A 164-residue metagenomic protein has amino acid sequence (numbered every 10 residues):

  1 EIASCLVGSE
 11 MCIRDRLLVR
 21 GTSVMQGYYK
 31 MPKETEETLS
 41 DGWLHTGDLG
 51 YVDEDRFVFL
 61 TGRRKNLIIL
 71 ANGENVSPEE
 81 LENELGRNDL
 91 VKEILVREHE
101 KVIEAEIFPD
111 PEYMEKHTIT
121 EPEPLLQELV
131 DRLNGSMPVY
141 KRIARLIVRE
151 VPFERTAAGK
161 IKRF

Functional and structural regions predicted by a protein language model:
E1-G8, I13: Single conserved hydrophobic/aromatic residue that forms the stacking wall/gate of nucleotide- or nucleobase-binding
S4, Y51-V52, P138: Membrane-embedded alpha-helical bundles of multi-pass transporters/translocases, especially carrier/permease families
L18-L70, N75, R87: Conserved ATP-binding/catalytic segment of the ANL
L49, N88-P111: C-terminal boundary motif of the adenylate-forming
R56, L85, A105, L146: Residue-level signal for inorganic ion chemistry
E84-G86, N134: Hydrophobic C-terminal alpha-helix "anchor/cap" residues
E93, K101, D131-F164: Conserved C-terminal "lid"/linker of ANL adenylate-forming enzymes
Y113-L125: Short, conserved charged micro-motifs
